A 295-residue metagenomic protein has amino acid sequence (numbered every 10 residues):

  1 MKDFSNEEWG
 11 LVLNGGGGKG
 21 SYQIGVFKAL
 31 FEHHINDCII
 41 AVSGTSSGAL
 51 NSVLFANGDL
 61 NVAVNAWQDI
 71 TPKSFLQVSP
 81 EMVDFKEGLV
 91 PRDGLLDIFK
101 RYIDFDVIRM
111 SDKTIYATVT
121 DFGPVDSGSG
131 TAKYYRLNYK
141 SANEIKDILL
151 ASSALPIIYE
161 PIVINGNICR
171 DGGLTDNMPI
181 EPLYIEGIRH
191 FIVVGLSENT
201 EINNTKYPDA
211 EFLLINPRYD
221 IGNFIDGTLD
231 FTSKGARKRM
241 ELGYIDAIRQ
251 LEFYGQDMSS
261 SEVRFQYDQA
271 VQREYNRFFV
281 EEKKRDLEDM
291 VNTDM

Functional and structural regions predicted by a protein language model:
M1-S43, V53-M295: Patatin-like phospholipase
G44, G48: Gly/Ala-rich beta-loop-alpha elbow adjacent to hydrolase catalytic centers
